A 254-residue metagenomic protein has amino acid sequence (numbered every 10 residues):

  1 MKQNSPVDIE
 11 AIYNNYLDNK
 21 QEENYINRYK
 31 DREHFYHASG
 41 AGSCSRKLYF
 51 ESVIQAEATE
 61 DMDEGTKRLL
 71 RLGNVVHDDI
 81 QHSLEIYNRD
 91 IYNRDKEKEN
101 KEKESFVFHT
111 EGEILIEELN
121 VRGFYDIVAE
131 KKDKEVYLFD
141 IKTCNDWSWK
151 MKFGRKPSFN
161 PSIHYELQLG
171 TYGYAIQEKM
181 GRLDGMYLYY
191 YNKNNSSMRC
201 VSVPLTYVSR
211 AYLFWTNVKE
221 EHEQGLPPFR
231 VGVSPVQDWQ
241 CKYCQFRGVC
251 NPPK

Functional and structural regions predicted by a protein language model:
M1-L138, N145: Metal-dependent nuclease catalytic cores that hydrolyze phosphodiester bonds in DNA/RNA, characterized by
N4-D8, T171, A175-K254: Metal-dependent nuclease catalytic regions and adjoining charged, substrate-binding loops involved in nucleic-acid end
G65, P161-Y165, P204-Y207, A211: Residue-level preference for long, well-ordered alpha-helices that form the structural scaffold of enzyme catalytic
D78-E85, K131, P157-Y189: Metal-dependent nuclease catalytic cores in nucleic-acid-processing enzymes, especially RNase H-like/related
N120, N145-W149, N195-S197: Short, well-ordered, mixed-charge alpha-helical segments that flank or form enzyme active sites
N120-R122, H164, V236: A generic fold-level signal
D140-T143, Y190-N192: Short, structured patches in soluble enzyme cores that scaffold and shape functional sites
I141-F159: Short beta-strand-loop-alpha-helix junction that forms the active-site gateway of nucleic-acid-processing nucleases
